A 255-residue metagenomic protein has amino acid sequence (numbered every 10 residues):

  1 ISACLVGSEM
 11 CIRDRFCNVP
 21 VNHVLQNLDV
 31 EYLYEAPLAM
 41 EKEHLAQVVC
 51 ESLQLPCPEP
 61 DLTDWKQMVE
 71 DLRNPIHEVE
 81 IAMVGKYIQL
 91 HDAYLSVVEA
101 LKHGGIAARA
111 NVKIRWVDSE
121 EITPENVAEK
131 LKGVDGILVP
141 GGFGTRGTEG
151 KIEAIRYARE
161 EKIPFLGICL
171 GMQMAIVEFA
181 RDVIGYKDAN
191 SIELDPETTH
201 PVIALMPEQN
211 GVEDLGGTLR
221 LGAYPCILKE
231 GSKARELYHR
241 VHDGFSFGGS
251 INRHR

Functional and structural regions predicted by a protein language model:
I1-G7, I12: Single conserved hydrophobic/aromatic residue that forms the stacking wall/gate of nucleotide- or nucleobase-binding
V6-S8, Y32-M40, L55, N74 (+7 more regions): Hydrophobic alpha-helical scaffolding
E9, C17-E80, Q89-S96, N126: Flexible inter-domain linker/hinge segments
L25, E80-M83, K113-D118, L138-V139 (+5 more regions): Structured core elements
L28-Y32, T63-P75, W116-E121, G171-I176 (+1 more regions): A glycine-rich phosphate-binding loop feature that marks nucleotide/adenosyl-phosphate handling sites
Q67-E70, V79-F165: Phosphate-binding active sites in nucleotide-utilizing proteins
K130-K233: Cysteine-nucleophile active-site neighborhood
E230-R255: Catalytic beta-strand/loop cores that center a nucleophilic Ser/Cys/Thr and support acyl-enzyme chemistry
